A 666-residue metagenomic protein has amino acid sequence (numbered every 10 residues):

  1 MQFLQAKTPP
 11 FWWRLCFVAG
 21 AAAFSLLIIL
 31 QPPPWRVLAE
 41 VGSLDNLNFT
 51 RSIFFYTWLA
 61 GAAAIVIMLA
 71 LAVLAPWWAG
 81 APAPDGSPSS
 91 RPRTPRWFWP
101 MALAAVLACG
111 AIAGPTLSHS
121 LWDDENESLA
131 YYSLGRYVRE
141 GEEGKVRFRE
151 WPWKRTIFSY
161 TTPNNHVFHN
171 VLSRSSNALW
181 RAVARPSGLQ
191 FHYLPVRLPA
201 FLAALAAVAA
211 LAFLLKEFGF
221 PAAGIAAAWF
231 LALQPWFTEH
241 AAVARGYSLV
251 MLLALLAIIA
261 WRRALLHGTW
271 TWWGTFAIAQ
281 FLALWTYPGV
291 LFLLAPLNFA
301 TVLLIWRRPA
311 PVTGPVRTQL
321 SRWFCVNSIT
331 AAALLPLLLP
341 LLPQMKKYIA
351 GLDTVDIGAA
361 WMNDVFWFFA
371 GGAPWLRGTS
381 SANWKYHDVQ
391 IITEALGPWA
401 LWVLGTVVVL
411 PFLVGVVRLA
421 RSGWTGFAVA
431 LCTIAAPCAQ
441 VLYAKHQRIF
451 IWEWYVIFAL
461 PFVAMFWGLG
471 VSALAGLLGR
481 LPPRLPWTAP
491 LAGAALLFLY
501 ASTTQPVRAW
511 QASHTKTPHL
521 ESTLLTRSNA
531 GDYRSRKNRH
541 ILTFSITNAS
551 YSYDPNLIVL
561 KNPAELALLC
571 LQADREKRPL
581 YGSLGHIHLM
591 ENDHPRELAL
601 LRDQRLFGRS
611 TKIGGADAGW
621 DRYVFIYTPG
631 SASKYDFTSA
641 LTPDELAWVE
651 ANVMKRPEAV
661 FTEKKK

Functional and structural regions predicted by a protein language model:
M1-K7: Short, Lys/Arg-rich, polar N-terminal cytosolic tail immediately upstream of the first transmembrane signal-anchor
P10-P82, F98, A105-G479, A489-T642: Membrane-proximal helix-loop-helix interfaces that form the catalytic/acceptor-binding platform of multi-pass membrane
A72-R93, V649: Non-catalytic membrane-proximal stalk/linker segments that position and tether the catalytic domains
P483-P486: Internal alpha-helical transmembrane segments of multi-pass membrane proteins
T642-A659: A cross-taxonomic marker for long C-terminal extensions/tails that follow the last structured domain
K664-K666: Long, low-complexity, intrinsically disordered segments
